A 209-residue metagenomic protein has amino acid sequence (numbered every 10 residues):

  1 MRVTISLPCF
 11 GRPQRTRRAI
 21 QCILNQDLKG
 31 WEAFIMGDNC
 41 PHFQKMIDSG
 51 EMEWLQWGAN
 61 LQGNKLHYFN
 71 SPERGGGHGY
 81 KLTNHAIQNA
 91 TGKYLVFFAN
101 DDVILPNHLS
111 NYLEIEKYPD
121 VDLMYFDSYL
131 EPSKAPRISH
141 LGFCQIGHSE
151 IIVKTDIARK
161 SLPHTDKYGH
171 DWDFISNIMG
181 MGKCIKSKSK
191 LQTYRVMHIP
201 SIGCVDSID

Functional and structural regions predicted by a protein language model:
M1-C22: N-proximal low-complexity "stem/linker" segments adjacent to membrane-targeting elements
R2-T4, E32, D173: Cell-envelope/extracellular polymer assembly enzymes that use nucleotide-activated donors
Q21-G30: Short, acidic, metal-binding catalytic loop of nucleotide-sugar glycosyltransferases
W31-H42, F69-P72, A99: Short beta-strand/loop segment that forms part of the nucleotide-sugar
P72-A90: Glycine-rich, basic loop-to-helix element that forms the pyrophosphate-binding segment of sugar-nucleotide handling
L95: Short aromatic/hydrophobic "clamp" motif used to bind/position activated sugar donors
L109-R137: Conserved donor NDP-sugar-binding/catalytic core segment of glycosyltransferases
S139-D209: Conserved nucleotide-sugar donor-binding catalytic segment
